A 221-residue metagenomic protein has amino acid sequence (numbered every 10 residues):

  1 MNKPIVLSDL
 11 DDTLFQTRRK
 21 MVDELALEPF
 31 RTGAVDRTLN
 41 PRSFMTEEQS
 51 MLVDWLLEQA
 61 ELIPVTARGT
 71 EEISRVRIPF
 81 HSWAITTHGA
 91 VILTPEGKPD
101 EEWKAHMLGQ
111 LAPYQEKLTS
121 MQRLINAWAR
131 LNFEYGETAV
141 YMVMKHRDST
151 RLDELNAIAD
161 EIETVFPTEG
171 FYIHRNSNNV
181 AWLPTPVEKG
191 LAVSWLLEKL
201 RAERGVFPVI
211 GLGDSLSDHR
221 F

Functional and structural regions predicted by a protein language model:
M1-I5, I73-V76, E161: Short amphipathic alpha-helices and their capping/turn segments at secondary-structure boundaries
M1-V6, L10-P64: Active-site neighborhood of HAD-like aspartate-dependent phosphohydrolases
P4-V6, H81-S82, V209: The start of beta-strands in P-loop NTPase/AAA+ ATPase cores
L7, I63-T66, A84-T86, N132-E134 (+1 more regions): A structural signal for short, well-ordered beta-strand segments and their strand-loop junctions that often border
S8-K20, T87-G89, P95-G97, G136-E137 (+1 more regions): Short loop/turn segments at strand-loop or loop-helix junctions that form parts of catalytic or ligand-binding pockets
T17-R18, E24, I73-V76, P95-E96 (+1 more regions): Short glycine-/acidic-enriched loop or helix-start segments at secondary-structure transitions that form or flank
S43-A127: Active-site phosphate-binding/coordination module
L124-F221: Conserved acidic, metal-coordinating active-site core of Asp-based, Mg2+-dependent phosphoryl-transfer enzymes
